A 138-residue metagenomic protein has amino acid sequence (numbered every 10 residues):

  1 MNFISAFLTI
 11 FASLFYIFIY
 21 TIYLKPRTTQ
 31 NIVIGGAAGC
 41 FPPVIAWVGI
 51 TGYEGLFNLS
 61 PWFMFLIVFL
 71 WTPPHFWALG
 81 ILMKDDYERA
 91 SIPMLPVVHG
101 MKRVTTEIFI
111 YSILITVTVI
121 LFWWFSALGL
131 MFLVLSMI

Functional and structural regions predicted by a protein language model:
M1-F7, P42-F69, T118-F132: Helix-coil boundary and interhelical linker segments in multi-pass alpha-helical membrane proteins
M1-T28, I110-I138: Transmembrane helix-loop-helix
I10-L14, V33-A37, F65-F69, F109 (+1 more regions): Residue-level signature of the transmembrane alpha-helical core of multi-pass small-molecule transporters
I19-T28, V44-G52, P74-A78: Juxtamembrane membrane-interface segments at transmembrane alpha-helix termini
L24-G35, T51-S60, I81-A90: A cytosolic-side transmembrane-helix exit/cap motif
V33-I50, K102-V104: Small-residue-rich segments of transmembrane alpha-helices in multi-pass membrane proteins, especially helix faces
W71-T118: Solvent-exposed interhelical
